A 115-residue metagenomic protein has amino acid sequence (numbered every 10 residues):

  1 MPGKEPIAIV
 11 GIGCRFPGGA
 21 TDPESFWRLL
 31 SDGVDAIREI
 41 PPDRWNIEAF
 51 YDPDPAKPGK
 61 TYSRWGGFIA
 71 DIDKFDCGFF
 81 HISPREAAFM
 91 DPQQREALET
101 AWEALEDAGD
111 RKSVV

Functional and structural regions predicted by a protein language model:
M1-F89, Q94-L98, W102-D110: ACP-dependent fatty acid/polyketide chain-elongation machinery
V114-V115: Conserved small/polar residues in nucleotide/adenosyl-binding loops
